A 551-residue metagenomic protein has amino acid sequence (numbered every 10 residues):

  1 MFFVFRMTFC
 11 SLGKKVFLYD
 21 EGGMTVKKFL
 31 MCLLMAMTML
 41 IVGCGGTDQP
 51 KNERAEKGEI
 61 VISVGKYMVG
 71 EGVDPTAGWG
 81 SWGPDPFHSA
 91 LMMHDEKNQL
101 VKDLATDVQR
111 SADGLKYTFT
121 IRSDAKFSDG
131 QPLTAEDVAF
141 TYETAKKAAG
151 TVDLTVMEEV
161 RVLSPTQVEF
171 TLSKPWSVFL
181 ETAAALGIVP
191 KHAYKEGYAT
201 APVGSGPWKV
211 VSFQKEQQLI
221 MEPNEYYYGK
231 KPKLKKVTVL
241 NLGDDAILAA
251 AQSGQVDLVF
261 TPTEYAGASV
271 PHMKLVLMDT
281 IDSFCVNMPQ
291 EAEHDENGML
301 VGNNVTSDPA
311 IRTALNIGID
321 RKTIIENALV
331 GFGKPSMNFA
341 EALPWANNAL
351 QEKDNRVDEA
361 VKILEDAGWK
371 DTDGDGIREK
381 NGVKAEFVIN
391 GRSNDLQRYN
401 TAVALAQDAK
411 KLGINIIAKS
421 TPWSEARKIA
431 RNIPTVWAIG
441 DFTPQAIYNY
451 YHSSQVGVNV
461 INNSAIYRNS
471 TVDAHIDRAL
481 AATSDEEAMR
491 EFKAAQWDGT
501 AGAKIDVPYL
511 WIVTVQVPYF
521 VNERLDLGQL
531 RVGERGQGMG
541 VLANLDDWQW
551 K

Functional and structural regions predicted by a protein language model:
I62-V64, G130, A251-Q252, L258-F260 (+4 more regions): Periplasmic binding protein-like
S63-A112, V203: N-terminal lobe/hinge region of extracytoplasmic solute-binding protein
Q99, E181-K236, D245-A246, S253 (+3 more regions): Gly/Pro-rich hinge or "lid" segments in bacterial periplasmic/extracellular proteins
Q109-K116, V152-A193: Surface-exposed binding/hinge segments that line and control ligand-binding clefts or catalytic entry sites
T134-T141, P165-Q167, G206-P207, K235-K236 (+4 more regions): Alpha-helical secondary-structure segments
Q214, Q218, N316-N348, E352 (+3 more regions): Detector for C-terminal structural segments
E225-S269, N415-I417: Ligand-site clamp/hinge motif
K370-D441, V517: Ligand/substrate-recognition segments at binding pockets and active sites
